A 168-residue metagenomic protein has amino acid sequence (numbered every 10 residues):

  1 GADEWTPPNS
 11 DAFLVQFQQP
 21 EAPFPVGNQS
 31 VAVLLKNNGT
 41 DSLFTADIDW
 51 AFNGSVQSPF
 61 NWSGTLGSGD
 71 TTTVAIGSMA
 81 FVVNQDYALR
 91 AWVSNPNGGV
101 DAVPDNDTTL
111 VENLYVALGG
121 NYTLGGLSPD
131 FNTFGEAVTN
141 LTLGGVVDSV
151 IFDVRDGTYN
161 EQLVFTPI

Functional and structural regions predicted by a protein language model:
A2-A117: Extracellular/luminal regions of secreted and cell-surface proteins that mediate adhesion/ECM remodeling
S10, G120, D148: Residue-level signal for beta-strand positions within conserved beta-sheet cores that form or flank
P23-F24, N140-D148: Surface-exposed acidic, glycine-flexible loop patches that form ligand/cofactor-binding and adhesion interfaces
G39, Q85, G120, G125-G126 (+1 more regions): Glycine-centered flexibility sites
I48, Y122, V150-F152: Conserved beta-strand core positions
G98-V100, L110-V111, T139-T142, L163-I168: Intrinsically disordered, low-complexity boundary segments flanking structured domains
V116-N121, G126-F131, G135, T139-L143: Extracellular/surface-exposed low-complexity segments
L127-P129, G135, V146-I168: N-terminal extracellular ligand-recognition/capping segment immediately after the signal peptide
